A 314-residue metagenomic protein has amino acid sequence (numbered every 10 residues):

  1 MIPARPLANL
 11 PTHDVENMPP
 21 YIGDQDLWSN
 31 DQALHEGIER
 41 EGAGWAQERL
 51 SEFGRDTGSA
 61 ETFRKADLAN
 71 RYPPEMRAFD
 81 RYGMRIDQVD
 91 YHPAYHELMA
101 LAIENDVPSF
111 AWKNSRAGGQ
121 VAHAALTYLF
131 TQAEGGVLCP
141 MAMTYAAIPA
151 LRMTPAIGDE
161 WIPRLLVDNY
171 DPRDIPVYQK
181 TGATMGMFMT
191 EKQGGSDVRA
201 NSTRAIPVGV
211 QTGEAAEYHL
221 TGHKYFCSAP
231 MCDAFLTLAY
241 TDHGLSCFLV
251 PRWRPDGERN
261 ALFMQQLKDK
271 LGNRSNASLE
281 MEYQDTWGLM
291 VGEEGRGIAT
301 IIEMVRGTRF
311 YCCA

Functional and structural regions predicted by a protein language model:
M1-R116: Extended, charge-enriched "interface" segments that sit outside catalytic cores
R85-P176, S228-A229: Internal helix-loop-helix
P155-T203, P207-V208, G213-A216: Internal maturation/activation junctions in enzymes
Q193-S196, F226-S228, Y240, K270-A277: Short Gly/Pro-enriched turn/cap motifs at secondary-structure boundaries
A215-R259: A short core secondary-structure module
D256-E258, E280-T308: A glycine-rich, basic-preceded beta-loop-alpha segment at the flavin cofactor/substrate interface of flavin-utilizing
E258-Q284: Flexible, small-/acidic-enriched active-site or ligand-binding loops
R309-A314: Extended amphipathic alpha-helical segments enriched in small hydrophobics
